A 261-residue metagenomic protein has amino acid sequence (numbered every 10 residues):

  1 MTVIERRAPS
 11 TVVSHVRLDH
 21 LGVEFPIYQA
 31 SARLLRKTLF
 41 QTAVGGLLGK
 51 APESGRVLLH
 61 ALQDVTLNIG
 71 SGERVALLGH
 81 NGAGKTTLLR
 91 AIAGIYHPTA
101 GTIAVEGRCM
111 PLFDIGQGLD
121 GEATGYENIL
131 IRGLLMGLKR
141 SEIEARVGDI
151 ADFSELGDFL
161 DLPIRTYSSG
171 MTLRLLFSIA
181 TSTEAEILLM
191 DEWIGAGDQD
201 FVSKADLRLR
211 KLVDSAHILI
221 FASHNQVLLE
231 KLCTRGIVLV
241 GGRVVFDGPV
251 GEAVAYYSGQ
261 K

Functional and structural regions predicted by a protein language model:
M1-H60, V254, G259: Pre-NBD coupling/linker segments of ABC/ABC-like ATPases
K37-L47, L130, E142-F159: Conserved ABC ATPase "signature" region
L78-H80: The feature captures the beta-strand-to-loop junction immediately N-terminal to the Walker
V202-S215: Helical segment within the ABC ATPase nucleotide-binding domain
S223-H224: H-loop/switch region of ABC-family ATPase nucleotide-binding domains
K231-V238: Conserved catalytic segment of ABC-fold P-loop ATPases
R243-K261: Conserved beta-strand-loop-alpha-helix hinge in the C-terminal portion of ABC ATPase nucleotide-binding domains
